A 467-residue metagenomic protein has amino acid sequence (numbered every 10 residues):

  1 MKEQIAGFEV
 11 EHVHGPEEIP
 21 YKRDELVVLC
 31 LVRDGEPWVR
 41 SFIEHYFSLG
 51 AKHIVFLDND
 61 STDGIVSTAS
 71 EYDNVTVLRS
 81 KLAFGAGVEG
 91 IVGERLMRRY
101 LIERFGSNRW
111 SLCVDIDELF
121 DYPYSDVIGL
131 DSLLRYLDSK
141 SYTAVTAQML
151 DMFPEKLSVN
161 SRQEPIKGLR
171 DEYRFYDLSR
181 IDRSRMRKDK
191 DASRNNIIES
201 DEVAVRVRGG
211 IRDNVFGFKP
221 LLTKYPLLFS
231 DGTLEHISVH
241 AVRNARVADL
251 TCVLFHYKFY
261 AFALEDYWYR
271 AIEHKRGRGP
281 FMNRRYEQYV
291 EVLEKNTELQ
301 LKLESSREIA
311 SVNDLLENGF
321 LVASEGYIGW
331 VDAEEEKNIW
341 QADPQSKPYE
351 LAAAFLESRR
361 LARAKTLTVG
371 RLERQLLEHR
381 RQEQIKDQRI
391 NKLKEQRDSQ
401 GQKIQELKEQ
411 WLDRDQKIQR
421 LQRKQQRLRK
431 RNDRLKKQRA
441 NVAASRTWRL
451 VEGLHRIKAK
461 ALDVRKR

Functional and structural regions predicted by a protein language model:
M1-E44: N-proximal low-complexity "stem/linker" segments adjacent to membrane-targeting elements
K2, G90, Y124-A352: Catalytic-site signature of metal-activated, phosphate-bearing donor transferases, centered on the GT-A/GT-A-like
C30, L57-S67: Ser/Thr-glycine-rich phosphate-binding loops at phosphate-binding pockets of nucleotides, nucleotide cofactors
E44-K52: Short, acidic, metal-binding catalytic loop of nucleotide-sugar glycosyltransferases
K52-D60, S80-K81: Short beta-strand/loop segment that forms part of the nucleotide-sugar
V66-C113, D121-D126: Active-site-proximal specificity loops/subdomain of glycosyltransferases
I339-R467: Boundary detector for helix-to-coil junctions that initiate low-complexity/charged tails
